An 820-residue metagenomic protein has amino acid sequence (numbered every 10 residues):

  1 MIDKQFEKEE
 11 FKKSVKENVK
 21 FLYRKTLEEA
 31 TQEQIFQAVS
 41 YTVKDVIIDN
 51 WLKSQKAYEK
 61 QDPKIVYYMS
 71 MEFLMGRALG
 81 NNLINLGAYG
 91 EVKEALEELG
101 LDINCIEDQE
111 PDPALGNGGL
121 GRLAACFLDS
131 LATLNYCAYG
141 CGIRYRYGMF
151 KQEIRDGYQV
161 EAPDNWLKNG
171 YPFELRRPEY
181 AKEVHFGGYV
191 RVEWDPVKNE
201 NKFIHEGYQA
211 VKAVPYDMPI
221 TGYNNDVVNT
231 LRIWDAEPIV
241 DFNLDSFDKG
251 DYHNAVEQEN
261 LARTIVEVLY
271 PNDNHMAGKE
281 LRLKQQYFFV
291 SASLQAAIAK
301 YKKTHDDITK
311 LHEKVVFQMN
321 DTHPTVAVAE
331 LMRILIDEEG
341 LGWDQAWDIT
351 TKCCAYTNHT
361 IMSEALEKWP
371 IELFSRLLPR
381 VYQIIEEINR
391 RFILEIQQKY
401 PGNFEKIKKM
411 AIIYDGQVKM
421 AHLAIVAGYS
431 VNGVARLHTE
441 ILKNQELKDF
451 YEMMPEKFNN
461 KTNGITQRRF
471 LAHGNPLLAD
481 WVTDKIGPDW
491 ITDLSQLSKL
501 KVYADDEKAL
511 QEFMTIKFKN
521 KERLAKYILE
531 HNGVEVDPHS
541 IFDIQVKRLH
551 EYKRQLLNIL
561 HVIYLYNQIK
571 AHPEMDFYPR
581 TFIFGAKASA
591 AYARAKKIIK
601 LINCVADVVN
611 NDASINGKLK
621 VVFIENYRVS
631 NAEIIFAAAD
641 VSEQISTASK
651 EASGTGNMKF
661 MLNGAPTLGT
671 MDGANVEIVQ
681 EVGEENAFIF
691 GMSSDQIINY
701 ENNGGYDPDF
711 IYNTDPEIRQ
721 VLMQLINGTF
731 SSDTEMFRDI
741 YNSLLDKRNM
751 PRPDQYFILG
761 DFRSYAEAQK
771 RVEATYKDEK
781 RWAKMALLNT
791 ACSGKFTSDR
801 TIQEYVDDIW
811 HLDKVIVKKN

Functional and structural regions predicted by a protein language model:
M1-N820: A conserved ligand/cofactor-binding region detector
